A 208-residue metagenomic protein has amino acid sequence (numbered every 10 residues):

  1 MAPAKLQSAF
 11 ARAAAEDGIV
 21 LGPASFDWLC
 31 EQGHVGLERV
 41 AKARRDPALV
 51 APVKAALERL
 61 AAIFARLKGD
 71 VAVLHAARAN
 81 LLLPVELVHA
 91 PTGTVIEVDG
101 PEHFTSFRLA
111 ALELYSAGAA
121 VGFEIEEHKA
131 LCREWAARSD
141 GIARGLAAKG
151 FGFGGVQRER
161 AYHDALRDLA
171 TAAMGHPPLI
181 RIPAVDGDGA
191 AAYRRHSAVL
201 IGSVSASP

Functional and structural regions predicted by a protein language model:
M1-P208: Nucleic-acid endo/exonuclease domains
